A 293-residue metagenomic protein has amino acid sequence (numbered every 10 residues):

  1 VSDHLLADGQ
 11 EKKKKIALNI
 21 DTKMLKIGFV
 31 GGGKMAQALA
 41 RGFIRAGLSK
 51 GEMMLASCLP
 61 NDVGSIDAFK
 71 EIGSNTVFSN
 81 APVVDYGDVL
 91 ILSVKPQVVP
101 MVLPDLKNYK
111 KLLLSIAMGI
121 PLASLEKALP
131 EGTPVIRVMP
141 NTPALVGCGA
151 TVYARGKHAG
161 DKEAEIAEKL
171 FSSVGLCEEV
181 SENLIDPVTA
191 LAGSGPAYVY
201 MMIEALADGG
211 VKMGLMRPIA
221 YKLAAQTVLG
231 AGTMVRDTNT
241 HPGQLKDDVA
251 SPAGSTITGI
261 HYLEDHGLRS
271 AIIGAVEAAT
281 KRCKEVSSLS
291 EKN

Functional and structural regions predicted by a protein language model:
V1-K23: N-terminal amphipathic/basic-hydrophobic helices that include classical n-h-c signal peptides and signal-anchor
L18-F78, C148-G149, V211-K212: NAD(P)+-binding Rossmann beta1-loop-alpha1 motif at the extreme N-terminus of oxidoreductases
N19-K23, A225-N293: NAD(P)-dependent Rossmann-like dehydrogenase/reductase catalytic/cofactor-binding core
L39, L55, D62, I72 (+1 more regions): Rossmann-like NAD(P)(H) cofactor-binding subdomain of soluble oxidoreductases
K50-G51, L122, R217, P242: Alpha-helix N-cap/start motif
M54, V83, M216-L223, L245 (+1 more regions): Small-residue helix-packing motif on alpha-helices
S124-P134, A150-P187, Y200-D237, R282: Internal alpha-helical scaffold of NAD(P)-dependent oxidoreductase catalytic cores
V188-A197, P218, K246: A short glycine-threonine-serine/GTX helix/turn-capping micro-motif
